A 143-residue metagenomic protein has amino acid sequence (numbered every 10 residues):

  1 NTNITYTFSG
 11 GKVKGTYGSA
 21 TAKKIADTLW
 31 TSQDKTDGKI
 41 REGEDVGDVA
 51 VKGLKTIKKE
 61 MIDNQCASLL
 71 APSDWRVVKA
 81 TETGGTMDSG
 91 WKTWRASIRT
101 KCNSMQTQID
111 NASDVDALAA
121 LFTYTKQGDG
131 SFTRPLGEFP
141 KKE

Functional and structural regions predicted by a protein language model:
N1-E143: A preference for well-ordered globular domain cores that mediate specific macromolecular interactions or catalysis
